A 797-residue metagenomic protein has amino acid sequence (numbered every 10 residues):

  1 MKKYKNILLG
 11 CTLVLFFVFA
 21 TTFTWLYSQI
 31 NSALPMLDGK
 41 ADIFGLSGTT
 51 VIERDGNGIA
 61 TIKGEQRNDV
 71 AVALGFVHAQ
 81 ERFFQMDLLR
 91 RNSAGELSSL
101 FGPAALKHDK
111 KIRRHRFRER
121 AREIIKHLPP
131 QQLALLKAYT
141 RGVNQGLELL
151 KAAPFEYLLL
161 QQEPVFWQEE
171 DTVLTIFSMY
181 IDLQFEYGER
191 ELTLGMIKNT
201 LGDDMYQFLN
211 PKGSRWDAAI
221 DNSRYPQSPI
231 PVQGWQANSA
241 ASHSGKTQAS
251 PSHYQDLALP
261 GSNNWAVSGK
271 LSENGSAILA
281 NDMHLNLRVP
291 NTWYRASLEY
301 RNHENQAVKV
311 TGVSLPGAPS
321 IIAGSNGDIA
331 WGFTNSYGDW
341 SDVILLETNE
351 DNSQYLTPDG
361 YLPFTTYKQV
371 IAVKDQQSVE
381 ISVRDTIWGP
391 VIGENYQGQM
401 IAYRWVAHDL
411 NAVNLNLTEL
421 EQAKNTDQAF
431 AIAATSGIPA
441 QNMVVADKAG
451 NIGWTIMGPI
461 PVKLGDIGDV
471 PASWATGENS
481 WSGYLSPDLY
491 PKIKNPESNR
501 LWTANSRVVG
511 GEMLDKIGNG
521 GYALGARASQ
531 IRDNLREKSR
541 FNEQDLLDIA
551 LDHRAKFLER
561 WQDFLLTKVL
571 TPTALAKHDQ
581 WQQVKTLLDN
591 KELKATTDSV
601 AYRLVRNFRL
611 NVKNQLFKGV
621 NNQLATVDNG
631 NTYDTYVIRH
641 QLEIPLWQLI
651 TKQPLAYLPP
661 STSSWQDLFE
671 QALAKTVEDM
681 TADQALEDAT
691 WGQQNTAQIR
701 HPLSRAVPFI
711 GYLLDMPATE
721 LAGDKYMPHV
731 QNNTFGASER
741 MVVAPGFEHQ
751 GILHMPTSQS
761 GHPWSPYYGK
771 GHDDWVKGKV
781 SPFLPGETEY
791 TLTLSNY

Functional and structural regions predicted by a protein language model:
M1-F17: N-terminal Sec-pathway targeting helices
G10, T22-I278, M283, V289 (+5 more regions): Substrate-recognition/specificity elements adjacent to catalytic centers across diverse enzyme folds
G64, D69-F101, G332-E380, N479-R527 (+3 more regions): Gly/Pro-rich active-site capping loops and adjacent beta-alpha segments that organize cofactor/substrate pockets
V70-A73, K111, R120-L133, A402-R404 (+5 more regions): Second-shell loop/turn segments in exported
L298-S320, G324-I329, F333-E478: Glycine- and hydrophobic-rich flexible loops that cap the catalytic core of alpha/beta enzyme folds
S436-K538, L604, F608-L616, A625-T626 (+1 more regions): Hydrophobic alpha-helical segments
K516-I517, G521-K577, W665-Y797: Terminal end segments
V605-T690: Charged, long alpha-helical assembly modules
